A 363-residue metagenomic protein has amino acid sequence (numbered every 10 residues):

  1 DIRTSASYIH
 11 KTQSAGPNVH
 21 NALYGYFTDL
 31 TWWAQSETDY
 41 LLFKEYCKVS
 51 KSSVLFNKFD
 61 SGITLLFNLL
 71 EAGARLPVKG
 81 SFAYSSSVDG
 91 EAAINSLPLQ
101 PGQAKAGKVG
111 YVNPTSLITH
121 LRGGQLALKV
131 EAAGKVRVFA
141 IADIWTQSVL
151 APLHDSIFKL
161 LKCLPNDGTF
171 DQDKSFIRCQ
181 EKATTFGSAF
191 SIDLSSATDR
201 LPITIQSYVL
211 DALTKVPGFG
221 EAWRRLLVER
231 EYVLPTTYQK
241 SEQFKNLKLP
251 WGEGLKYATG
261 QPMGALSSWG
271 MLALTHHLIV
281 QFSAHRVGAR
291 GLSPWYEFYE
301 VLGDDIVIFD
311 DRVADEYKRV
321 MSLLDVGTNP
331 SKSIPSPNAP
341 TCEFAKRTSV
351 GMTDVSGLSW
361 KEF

Functional and structural regions predicted by a protein language model:
D1, S86, A92-F363: Core nucleotidyl-transferase/polymerase catalytic module
D1-L128, A132: Non-catalytic, polymerase-adjacent accessory regions of viral genome-replication enzymes
